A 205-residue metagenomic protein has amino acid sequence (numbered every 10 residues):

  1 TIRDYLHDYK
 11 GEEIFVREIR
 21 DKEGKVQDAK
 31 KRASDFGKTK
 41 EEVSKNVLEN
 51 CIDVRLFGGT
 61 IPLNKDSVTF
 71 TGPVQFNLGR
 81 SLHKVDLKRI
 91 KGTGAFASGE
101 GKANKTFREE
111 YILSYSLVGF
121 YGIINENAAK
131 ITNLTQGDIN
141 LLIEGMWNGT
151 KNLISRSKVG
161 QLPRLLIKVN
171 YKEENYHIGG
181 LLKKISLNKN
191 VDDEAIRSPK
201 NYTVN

Functional and structural regions predicted by a protein language model:
T1-N205: RNA-binding basic/glycine-rich loop and surface signature characteristic of RAMP-family CRISPR effectors
